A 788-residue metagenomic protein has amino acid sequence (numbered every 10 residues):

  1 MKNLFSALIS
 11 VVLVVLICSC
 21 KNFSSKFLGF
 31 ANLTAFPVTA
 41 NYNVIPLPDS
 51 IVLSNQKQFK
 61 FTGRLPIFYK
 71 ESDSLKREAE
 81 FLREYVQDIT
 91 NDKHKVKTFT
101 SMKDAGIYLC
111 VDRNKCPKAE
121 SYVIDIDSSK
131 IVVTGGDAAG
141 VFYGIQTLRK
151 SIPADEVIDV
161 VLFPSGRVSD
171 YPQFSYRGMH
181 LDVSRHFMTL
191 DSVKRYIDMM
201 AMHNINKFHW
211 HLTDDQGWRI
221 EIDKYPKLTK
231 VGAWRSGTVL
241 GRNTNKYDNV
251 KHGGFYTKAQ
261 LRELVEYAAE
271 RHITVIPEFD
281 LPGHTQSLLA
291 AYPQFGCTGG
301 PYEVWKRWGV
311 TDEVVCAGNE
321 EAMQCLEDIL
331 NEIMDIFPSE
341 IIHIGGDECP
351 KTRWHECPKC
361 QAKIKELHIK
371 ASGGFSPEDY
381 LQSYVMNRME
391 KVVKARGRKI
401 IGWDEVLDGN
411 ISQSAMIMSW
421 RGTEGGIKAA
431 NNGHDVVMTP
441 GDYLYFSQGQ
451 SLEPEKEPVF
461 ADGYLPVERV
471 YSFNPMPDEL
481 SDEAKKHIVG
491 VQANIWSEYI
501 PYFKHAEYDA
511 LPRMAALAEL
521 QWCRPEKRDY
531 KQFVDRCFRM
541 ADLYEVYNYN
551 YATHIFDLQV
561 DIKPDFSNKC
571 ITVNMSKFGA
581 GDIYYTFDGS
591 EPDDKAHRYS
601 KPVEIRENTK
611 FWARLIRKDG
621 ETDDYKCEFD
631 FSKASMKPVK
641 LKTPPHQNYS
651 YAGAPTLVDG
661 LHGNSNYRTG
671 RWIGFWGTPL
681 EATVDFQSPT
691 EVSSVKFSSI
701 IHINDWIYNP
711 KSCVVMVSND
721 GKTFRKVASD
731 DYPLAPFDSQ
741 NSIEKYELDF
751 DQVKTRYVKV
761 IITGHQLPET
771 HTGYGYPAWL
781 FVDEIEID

Functional and structural regions predicted by a protein language model:
M1-A40: Bacterial Sec-dependent N-terminal signal peptides
S25-N32, F68, R524, R528-T683 (+2 more regions): Short, compositionally stereotyped local motifs that mark structural "simplifiers"
F27-Y176, H505, Q521-Q532, R539-A541: Contiguous, structured surface segment used for ligand recognition
K115-I341, R388, V392, Q492-S497: Feature activates predominantly on carbohydrate-active enzymes
D137, L615-D619, G764-Q766: Surface-exposed loop/turn motifs at beta-strand-loop junctions within extracellular Ig-like and Fibronectin type III
P293, W305-K306, V310-Q413, W420-K428: Active-site neighborhood of glycoside hydrolase catalytic domains
K399-A415, R421-N574: Flexible, acidic glycine-rich loops studded with aromatic residues
S665-A728, Y732, Q740-D788: Aromatic, loop-rich ligand-recognition surfaces of beta-strand-rich domains
